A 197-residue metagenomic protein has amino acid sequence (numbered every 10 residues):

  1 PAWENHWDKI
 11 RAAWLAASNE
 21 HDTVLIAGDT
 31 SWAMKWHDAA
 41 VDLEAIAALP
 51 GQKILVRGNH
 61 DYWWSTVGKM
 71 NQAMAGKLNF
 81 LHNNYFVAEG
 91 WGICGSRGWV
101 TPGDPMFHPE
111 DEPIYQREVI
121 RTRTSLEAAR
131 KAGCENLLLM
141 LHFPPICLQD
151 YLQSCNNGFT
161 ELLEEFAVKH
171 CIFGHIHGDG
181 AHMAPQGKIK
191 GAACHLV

Functional and structural regions predicted by a protein language model:
P1, M140-I146, V168-A181: Histidine-centered catalytic micro-motifs
A2-A88, Q153-F166, G191-A193, V197: Core catalytic region of metal-dependent phosphoesterases/phosphodiesterases, especially metallo-beta-lactamase-like
D8-A12, G58, R117, T124 (+3 more regions): Structured catalytic cores of enzymes that bind and process phosphorylated ligands/cofactors
L25, I54, G92, L138 (+1 more regions): A structural signal for isolated positions on well-ordered beta-strands in alpha/beta enzyme cores
T30, D42, G58, M74 (+6 more regions): Generic alpha-helix signal with a bias toward terminal, lower-confidence helices and secondary-structure junctions
K35, Y62-G158: Conserved catalytic scaffold of divalent metal-dependent phosphoesterases
D150-Y151, A181-G191: Histidine/acidic-residue-rich catalytic or RNA/ligand-binding cores of hydrolases and nuclease-related proteins
S154-E161, G174, G180-M183: Extended hydrophobic/aromatic segments used for targeting, binding, or gating
